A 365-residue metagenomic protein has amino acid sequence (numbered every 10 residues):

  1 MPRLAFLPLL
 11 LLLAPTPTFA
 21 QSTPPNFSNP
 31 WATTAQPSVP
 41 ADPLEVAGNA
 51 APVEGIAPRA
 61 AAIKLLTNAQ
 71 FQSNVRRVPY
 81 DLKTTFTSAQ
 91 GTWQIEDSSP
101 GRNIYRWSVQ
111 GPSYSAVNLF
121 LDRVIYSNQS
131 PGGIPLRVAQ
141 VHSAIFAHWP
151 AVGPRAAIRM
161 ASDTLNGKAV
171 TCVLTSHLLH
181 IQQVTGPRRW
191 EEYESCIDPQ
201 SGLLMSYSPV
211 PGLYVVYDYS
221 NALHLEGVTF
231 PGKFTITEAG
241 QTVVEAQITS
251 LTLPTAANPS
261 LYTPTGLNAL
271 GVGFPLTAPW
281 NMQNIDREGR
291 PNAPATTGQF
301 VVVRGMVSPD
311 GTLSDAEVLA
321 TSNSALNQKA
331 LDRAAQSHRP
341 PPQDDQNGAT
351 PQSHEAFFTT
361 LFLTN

Functional and structural regions predicted by a protein language model:
M1-L4, Q21: Positively charged n-region of N-terminal signal peptides that target proteins for export
A5-T16: Bacterial N-terminal signal peptides
S22-P25, N29, A35, L121 (+3 more regions): Charge-biased low-complexity segments
F27-T33, P37-S130, A161-T164, L174-H180 (+2 more regions): N-terminal mature ectodomain segment of secretory-pathway/periplasmic proteins
A57-P58, L119-E194, P199, L203 (+2 more regions): Flexible, processing/modification-adjacent segments and terminal tails in exported/periplasmic/extracellular proteins
R77-P79, R102, K168, W190 (+3 more regions): Extracytoplasmic
G91-E96, S113-V117, E191-E194, L213-N221 (+2 more regions): A structural detector for short beta-strand units
G101-R155, T164, E226, K233-E245 (+1 more regions): Contiguous hydrophobic, core-forming segments of folded domains
